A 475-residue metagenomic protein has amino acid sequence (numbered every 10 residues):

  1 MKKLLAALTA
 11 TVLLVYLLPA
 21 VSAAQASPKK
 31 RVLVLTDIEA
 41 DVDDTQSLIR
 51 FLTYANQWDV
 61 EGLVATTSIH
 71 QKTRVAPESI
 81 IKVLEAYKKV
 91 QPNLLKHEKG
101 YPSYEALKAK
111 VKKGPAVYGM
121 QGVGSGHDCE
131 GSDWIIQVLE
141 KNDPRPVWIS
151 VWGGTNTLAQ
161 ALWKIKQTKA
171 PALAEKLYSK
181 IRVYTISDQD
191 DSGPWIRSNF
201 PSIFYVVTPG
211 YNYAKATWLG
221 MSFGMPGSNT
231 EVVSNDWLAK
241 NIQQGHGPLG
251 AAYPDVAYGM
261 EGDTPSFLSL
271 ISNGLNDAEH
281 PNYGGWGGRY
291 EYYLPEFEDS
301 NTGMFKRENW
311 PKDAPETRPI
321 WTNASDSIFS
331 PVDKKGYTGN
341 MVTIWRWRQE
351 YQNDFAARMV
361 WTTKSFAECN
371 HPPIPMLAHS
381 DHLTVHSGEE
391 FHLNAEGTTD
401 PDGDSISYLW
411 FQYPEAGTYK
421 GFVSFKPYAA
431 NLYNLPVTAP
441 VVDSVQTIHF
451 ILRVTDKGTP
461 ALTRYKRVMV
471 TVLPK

Functional and structural regions predicted by a protein language model:
M1-T9: Bacterial N-terminal signal peptides that target proteins for export
L8-P19: Bacterial N-terminal signal peptides
Q25-H392, T398-Y419, V423: N-terminal acidic, glycine/proline-rich low-complexity segments
S387, D402, S444-V445, L462: Surface-exposed loops/turns
A429-V445: Solvent-exposed segments in extracellular or luminal domains encompassing
T455-A461: Short, solvent-exposed loop/turn segments at the edges of extracellular beta-sandwich modules
L462-L473: C-terminal edge beta-strand
